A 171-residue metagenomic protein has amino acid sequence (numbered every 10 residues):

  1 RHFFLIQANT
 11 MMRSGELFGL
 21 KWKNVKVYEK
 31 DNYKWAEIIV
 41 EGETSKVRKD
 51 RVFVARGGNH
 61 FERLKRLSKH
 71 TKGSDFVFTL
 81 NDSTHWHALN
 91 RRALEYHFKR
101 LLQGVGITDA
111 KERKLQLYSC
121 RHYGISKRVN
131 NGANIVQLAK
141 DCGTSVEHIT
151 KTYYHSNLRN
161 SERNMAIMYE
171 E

Functional and structural regions predicted by a protein language model:
R1-S14, F18, D31: Basic, Lys/Arg- and aromatic-enriched nucleic-acid-binding interface segment
T10, K69-F76, T84-W86, E95-K140 (+1 more regions): Short, basic (Lys/Arg/His-rich) helix/loop patches that form interaction surfaces in the mid-to-C-terminal regions
G15, R92, E147: Key DNA-contact positions within bacterial/archaeal DNA-binding proteins
N24-K30, A133-T152: Short, polar N-cap/turn motifs at the start of nucleic acid-interacting alpha helices
E29-K30, K72, N81-H85, K151 (+1 more regions): C-terminal secondary-structure termini that scaffold catalytic or DNA-interacting sites
G42-K46, C142-I167: Catalytic-site neighborhood detector that most strongly recognizes the C-terminal catalytic loop/helix of tyrosine
T44-R66, S74-R100, Q116: C-terminal catalytic core of Y-nucleophile DNA break-rejoin enzymes
